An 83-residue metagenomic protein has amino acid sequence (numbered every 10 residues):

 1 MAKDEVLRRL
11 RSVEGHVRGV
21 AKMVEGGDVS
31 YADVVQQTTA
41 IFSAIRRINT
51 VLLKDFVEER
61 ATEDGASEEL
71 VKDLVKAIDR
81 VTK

Functional and structural regions predicted by a protein language model:
M1-K83: Solvent-exposed interaction patches of small proteins and small membrane subunits
